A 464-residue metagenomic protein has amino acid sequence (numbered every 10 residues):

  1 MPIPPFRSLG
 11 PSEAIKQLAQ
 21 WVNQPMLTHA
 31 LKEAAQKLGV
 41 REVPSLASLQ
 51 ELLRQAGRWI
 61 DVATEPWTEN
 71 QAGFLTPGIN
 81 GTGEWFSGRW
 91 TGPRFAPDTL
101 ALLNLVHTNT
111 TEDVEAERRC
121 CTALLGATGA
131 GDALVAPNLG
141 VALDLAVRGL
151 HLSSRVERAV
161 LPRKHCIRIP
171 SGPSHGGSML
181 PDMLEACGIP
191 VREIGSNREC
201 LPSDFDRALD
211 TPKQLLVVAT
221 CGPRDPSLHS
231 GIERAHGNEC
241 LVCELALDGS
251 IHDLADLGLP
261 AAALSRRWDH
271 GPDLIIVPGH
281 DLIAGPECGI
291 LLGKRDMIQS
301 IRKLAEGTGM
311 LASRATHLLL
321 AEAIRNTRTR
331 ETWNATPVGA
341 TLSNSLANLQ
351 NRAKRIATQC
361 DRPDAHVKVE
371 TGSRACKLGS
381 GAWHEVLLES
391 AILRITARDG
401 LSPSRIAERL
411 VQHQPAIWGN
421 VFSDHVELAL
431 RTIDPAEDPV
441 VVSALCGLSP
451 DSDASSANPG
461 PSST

Functional and structural regions predicted by a protein language model:
M1-W85, G92: N-terminal glycine-rich, Lys/His-bearing helix-loop that initiates the first secondary-structure elements of many
L75-P77, V114, C243, G279 (+4 more regions): Flexible, glycine/charged-enriched surface loops at secondary-structure junctions
I79-G83, G140, P286, L388 (+1 more regions): Short Gly/Ser/Thr- and Asp/Glu-enriched loop/turn motifs at secondary-structure junctions
N80-W85, R89-A116: Glycine-rich phosphate-binding segment of PLP-dependent enzymes
H107-T110, T308-M310, V411-W418, G447-D453: A common structural junction motif
E115-N326, A444: Conserved PLP-enzyme active-site core in the AAT-like
I167-P170, T316-H317, N326, R330-G379: Conserved PLP-dependent catalytic core of the aminotransferase class-I/II
A353-V441: Conserved C-terminal alpha-helix-loop-beta "cap" of PLP-dependent enzymes that closes/shapes the active-site mouth
